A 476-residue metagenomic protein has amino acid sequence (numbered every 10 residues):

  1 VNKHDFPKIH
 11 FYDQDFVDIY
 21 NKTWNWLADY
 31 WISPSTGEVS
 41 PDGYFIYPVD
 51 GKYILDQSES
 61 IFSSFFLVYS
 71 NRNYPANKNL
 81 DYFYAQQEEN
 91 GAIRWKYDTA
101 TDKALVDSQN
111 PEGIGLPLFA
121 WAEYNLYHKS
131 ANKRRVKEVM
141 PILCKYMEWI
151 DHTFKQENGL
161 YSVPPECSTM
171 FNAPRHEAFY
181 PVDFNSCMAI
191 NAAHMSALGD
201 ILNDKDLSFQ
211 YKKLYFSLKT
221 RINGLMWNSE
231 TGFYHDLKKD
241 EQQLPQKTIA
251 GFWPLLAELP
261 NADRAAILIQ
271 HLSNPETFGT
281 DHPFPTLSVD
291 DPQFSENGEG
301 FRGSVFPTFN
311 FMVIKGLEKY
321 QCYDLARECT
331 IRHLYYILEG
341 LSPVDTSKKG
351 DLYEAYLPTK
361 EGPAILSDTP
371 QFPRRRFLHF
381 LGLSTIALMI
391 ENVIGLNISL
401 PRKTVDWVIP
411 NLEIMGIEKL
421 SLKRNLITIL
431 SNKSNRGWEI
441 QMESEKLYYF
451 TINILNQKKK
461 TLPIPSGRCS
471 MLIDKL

Functional and structural regions predicted by a protein language model:
V1-K3, P117-F119, N125, L357-P363: Short, compositionally biased low-complexity segments
V1-Y53, H128, K133-M140, C144-W149 (+3 more regions): Acidic/polar, glycine-enriched structural segments that form the non-catalytic walls/loops of the carbohydrate-binding
F6-V17, L67-L80, L126-C144, A197-F216 (+3 more regions): Structural helix-adjacent loops and short alpha-helical linkers that scaffold large soluble proteins
H10-L55, K78-P111, H152-Y180, T220-V305 (+6 more regions): Extended glycan-interaction surfaces of carbohydrate-active proteins
K22-D29, Y82-A85, I142-Q156, C187 (+5 more regions): Alpha-helical scaffold segments in carbohydrate-active enzymes
Y53-G159, P181-N185, A189, S304-Y320 (+6 more regions): Aromatic-rich carbohydrate-recognition surfaces in CAZymes
H176-I190, L207-Q210, L214, Q246 (+1 more regions): Short, contiguous, pocket-lining structural segments that sit at or immediately flank catalytic/ligand-binding sites
H271-F278, E299, K315, K319-L476: Non-catalytic C-terminal accessory modules of carbohydrate-active enzymes
